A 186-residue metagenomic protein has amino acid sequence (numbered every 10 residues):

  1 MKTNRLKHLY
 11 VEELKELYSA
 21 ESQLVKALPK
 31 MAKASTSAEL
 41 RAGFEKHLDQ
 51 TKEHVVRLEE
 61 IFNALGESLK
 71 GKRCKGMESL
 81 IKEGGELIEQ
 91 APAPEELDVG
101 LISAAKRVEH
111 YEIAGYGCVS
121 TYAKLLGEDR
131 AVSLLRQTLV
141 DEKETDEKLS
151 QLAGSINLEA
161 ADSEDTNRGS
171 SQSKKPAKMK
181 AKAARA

Functional and structural regions predicted by a protein language model:
M1-A186: Amphipathic alpha-helical hairpins
